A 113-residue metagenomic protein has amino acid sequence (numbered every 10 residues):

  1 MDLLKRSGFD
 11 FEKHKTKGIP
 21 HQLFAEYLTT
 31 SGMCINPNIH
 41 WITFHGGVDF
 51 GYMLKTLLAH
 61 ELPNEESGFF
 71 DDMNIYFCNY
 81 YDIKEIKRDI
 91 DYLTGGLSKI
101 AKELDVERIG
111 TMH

Functional and structural regions predicted by a protein language model:
M1-H113: Metal-dependent phosphoesterase core characteristic of DEDDh/y 3'-5' exonuclease domains
